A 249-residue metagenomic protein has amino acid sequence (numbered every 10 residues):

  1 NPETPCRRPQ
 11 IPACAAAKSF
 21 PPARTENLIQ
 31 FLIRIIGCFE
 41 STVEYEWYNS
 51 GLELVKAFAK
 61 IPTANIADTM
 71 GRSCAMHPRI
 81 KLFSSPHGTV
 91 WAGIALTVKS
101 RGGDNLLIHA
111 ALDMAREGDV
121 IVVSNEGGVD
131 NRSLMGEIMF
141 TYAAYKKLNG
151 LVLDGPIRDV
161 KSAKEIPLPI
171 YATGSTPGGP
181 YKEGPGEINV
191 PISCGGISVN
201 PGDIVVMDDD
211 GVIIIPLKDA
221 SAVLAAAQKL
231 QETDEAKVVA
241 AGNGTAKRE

Functional and structural regions predicted by a protein language model:
P2, R7, L28-L32: Short hydrophobic targeting helices and cationic amphipathic motifs that mediate membrane/organellar targeting
E3, A13-A17, A23-E26: Acidic, Ala/Val/Gly-enriched low-complexity intrinsically disordered segments
I35-P201, I215-E249: Feature captures the catalytic cores and cofactor-binding loops of soluble hydro-lyases/lyases that act on carboxylate
D210-I213: Channel- or pocket-lining gating/hinge segments that regulate access to a cavity or pore
